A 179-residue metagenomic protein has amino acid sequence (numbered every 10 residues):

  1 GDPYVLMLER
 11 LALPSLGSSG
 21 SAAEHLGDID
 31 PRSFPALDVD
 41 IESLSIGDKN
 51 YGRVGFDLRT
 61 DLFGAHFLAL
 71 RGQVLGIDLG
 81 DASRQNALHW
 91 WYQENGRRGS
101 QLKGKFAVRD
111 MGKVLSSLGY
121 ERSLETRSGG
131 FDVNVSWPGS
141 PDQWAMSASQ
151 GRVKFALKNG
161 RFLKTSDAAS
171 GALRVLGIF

Functional and structural regions predicted by a protein language model:
P3-L16, P31-N50, G55-F179: Small-residue helix/turn framework positions
G17-P31: Long, charged amphipathic helices and adjacent flexible linkers at domain junctions
